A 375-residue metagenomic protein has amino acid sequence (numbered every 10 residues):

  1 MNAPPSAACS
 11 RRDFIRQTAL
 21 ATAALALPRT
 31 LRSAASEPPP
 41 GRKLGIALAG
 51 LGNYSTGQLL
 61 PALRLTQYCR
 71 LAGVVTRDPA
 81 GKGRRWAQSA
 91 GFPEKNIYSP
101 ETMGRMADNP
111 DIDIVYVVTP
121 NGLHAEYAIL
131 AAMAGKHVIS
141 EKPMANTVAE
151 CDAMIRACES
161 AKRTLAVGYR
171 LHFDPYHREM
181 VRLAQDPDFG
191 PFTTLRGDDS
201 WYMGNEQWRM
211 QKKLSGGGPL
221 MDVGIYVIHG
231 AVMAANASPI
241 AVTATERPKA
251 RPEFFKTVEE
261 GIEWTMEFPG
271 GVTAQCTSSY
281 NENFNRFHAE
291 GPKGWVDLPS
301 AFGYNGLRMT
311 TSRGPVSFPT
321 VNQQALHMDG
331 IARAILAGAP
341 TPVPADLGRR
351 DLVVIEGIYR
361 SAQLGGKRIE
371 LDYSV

Functional and structural regions predicted by a protein language model:
N2-T22: N-terminal secretory signal peptides and thylakoid transit peptides that target proteins across membranes
I15-P40, I114, R333-V375: C-terminal helix-rich "cap/oligomerization" subdomain common to oxidoreductases
Q17-G91: N-terminal Rossmann-like dinucleotide-binding module
S33, I228-Y304, M328-T341, I358 (+1 more regions): Contiguous beta-strand/loop segments that form the cofactor/metal-binding neighborhood of enzyme cores
R42, Y54, L171-K256, G365: Predominantly a Rossmann-like dinucleotide-binding segment in NAD(P)-dependent oxidoreductases
L48, S99, S140, L165-V167 (+2 more regions): Hydrophobic residues in well-ordered beta-strands that form the structural core
K95-A157: Beta-loop-alpha module in the N-terminal Rossmann-like domain of NAD(P)-dependent dehydrogenases, especially those
A153-R170, T193: Rossmann-fold dehydrogenase core element
